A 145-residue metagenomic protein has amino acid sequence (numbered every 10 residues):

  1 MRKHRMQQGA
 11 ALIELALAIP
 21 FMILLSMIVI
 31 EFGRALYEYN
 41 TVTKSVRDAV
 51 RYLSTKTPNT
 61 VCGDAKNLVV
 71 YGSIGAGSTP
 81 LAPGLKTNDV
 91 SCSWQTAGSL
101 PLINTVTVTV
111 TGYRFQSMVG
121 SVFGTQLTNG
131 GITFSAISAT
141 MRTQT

Functional and structural regions predicted by a protein language model:
R2-Y71: Alpha-helical assembly-interface signal, strongest on the long, hydrophobic N-terminal helix that forms
R47-T145: Short, conserved structural patches
